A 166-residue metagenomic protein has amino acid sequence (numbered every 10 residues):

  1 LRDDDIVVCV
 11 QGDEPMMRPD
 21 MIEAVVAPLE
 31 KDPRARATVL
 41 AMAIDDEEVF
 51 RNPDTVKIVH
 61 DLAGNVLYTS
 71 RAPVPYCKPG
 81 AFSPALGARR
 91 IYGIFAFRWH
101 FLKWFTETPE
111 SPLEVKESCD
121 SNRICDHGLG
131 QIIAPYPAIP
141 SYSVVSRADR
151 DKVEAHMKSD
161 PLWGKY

Functional and structural regions predicted by a protein language model:
L1, T55-I58, R150-K152: Short, hinge-like loop/turn segments at secondary-structure boundaries
L1-D5, E30-P33: Glycine-rich phosphate-binding loop signature in dinucleotide/nucleotide-binding domains
R2-P15: Short beta-strand-to-loop acidic/aromatic patch adjacent to the donor-nucleotide binding site
V7-V10, T38-L40, F105, I132-Y136: Short beta-strands and strand-loop turn motifs
M16-R18, Y142-S143: Short active-site-adjacent helix-start/loop capping segments
M17-P109: Conserved core of the sugar-phosphate nucleotidyltransferase
P84-Y166: Conserved alpha/beta core of the MobA/IspD/sugar-nucleotide pyrophosphorylase nucleotidyltransferase superfamily
